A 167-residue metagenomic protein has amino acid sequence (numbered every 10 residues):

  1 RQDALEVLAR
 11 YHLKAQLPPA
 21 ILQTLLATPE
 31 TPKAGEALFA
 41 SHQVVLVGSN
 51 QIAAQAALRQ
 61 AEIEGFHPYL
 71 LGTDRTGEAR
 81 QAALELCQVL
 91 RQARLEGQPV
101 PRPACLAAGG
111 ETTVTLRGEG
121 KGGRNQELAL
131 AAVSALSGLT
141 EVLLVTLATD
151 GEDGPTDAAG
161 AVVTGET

Functional and structural regions predicted by a protein language model:
R1-L17, P99-A108, L116-T167: Active-site histidine-anchored catalytic micro-motif
Q2-V89: Accessory alpha-helical/coil subdomains and C-terminal extensions that flank or cap enzyme catalytic cores
Q60-I63, G97-P101: Glycine-rich phosphate/diphosphate-binding loops that line cofactor/substrate pockets in enzymes
Q88-P99: Phosphate/ATP-binding catalytic cores across multiple sugar-kinase/actin-like superfamilies, primarily ASKHA
T112: Active-site metal-binding loops of divalent metal-dependent hydrolases
